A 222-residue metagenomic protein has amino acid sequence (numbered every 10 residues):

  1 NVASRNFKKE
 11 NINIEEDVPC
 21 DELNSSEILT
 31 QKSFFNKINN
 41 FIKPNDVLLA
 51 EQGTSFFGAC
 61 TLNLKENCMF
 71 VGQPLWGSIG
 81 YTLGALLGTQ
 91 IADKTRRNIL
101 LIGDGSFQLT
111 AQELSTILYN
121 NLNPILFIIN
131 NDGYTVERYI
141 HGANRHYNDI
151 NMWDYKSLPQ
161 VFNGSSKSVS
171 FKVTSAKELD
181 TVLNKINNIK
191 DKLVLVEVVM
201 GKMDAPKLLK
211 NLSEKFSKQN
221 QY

Functional and structural regions predicted by a protein language model:
N1-I12, L126, H141, L183 (+1 more regions): Glycine-rich, acidic loop regions that bind phosphate or pyrophosphate groups
N11-D93, S217: Active-site diphosphate/adenylate-binding microenvironment
I14-E16, C20-D21, I140-V182: Conserved thiamine diphosphate
F56-F57, G77-I79, F107-Q108, D132-V136 (+1 more regions): Short gly/pro/ser/thr-enriched loop/turn and capping motifs at secondary-structure boundaries
G58-L64, G84, A111-L114, V136-H141 (+1 more regions): Short acidic, glycine/serine/threonine-rich loops at helix termini
T61-L62, L86-T95, S115-L122, V161: Alpha-helix C-terminal capping segments
T95-W153: Conserved thiamine diphosphate
K185-Y222: Glycine/aspartate-rich loop-and-adjacent alpha/beta segment that forms the canonical ThDP
